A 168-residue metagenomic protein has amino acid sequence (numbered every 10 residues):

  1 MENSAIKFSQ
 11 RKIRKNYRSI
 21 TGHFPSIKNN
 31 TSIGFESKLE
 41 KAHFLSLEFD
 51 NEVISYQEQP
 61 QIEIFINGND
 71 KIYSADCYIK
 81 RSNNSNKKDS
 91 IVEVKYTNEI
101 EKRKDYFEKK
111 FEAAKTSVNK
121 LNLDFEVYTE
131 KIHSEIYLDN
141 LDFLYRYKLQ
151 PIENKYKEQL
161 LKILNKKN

Functional and structural regions predicted by a protein language model:
M1-N168: Electrostatic, structured charged patches in enzyme active sites and in nucleic-acid/phosphate-binding
